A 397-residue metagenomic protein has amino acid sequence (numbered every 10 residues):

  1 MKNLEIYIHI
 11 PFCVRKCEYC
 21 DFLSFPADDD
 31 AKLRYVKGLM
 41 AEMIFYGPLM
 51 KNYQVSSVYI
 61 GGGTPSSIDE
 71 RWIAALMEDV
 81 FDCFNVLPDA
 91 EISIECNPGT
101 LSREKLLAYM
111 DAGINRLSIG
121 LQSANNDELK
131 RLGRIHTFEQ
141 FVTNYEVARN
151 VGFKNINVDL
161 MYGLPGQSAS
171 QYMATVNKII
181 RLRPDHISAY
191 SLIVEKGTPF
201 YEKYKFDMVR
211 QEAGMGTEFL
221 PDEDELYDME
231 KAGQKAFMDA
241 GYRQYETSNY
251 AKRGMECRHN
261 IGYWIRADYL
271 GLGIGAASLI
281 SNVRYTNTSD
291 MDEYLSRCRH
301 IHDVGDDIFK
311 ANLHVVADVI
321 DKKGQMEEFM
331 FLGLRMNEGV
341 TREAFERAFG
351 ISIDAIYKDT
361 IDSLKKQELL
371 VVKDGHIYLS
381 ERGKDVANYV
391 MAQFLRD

Functional and structural regions predicted by a protein language model:
K2-I10: Immediate flanking context of iron-sulfur cluster ligation sites
K2-N3, S24-P48, Y53-I351: C-terminal scaffold of the Radical SAM
P11-S24: Local cysteine-cluster metal-coordination motifs and their immediate loop/turn environment, predominantly Fe-S cluster
F345, I361-Q367: Basic amphipathic alpha-helical segments that dock to polyanions
I351-S363: Short amphipathic alpha-helical interaction segments
K366-G375: A short, conserved structural fragment
H376-S380: Minor-groove-contacting beta-hairpin "wing" of winged helix-turn-helix DNA-binding domains
R382-D397: Short, amphipathic alpha-helical interaction segments positioned at domain boundaries
